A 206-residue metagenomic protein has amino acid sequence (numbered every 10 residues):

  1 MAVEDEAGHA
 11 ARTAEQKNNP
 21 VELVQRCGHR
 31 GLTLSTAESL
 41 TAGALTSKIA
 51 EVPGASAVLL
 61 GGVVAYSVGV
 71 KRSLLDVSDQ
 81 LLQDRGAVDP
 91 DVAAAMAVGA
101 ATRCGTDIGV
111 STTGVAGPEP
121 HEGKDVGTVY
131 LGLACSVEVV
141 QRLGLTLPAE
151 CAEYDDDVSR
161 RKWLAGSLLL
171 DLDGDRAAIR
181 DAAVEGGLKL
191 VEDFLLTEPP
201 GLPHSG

Functional and structural regions predicted by a protein language model:
M1-G206: Short alpha-helical segments enriched in small residues
